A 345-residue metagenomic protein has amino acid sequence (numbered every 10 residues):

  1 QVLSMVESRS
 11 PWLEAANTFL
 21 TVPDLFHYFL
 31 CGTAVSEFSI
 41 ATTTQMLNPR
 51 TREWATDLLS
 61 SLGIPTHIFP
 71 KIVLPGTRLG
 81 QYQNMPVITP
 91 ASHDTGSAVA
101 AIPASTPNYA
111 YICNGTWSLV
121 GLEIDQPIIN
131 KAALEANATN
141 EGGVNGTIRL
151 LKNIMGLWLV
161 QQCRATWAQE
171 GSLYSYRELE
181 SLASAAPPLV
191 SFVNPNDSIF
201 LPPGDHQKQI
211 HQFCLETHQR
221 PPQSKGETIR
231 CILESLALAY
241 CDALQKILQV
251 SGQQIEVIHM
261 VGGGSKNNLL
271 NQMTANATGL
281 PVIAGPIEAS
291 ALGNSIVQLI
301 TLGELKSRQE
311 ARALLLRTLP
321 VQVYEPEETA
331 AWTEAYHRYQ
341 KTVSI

Functional and structural regions predicted by a protein language model:
L3-T33, M46-N48, R52-T56, S60-S61 (+3 more regions): Active-site core segments that coordinate phosphate-bearing ligands/cofactors across diverse enzyme families
G32-A41: Enzymes and membrane/adaptor proteins characterized by extended Gly/Ser/Thr/Asp/Glu-rich, aromatic-dotted
T42-N48, L74: Conserved short loop/turn motifs at secondary-structure junctions
T56-T77: A conserved helix-loop-beta module that forms one wall/lid of the active-site cleft in ATP-utilizing catalytic domains
L74, G262, P286: Small/polar loops that bind or transfer phosphate-bearing groups
G76-L79, L292: Generic structural signal for helix capping and beta-alpha/helix-loop junctions
